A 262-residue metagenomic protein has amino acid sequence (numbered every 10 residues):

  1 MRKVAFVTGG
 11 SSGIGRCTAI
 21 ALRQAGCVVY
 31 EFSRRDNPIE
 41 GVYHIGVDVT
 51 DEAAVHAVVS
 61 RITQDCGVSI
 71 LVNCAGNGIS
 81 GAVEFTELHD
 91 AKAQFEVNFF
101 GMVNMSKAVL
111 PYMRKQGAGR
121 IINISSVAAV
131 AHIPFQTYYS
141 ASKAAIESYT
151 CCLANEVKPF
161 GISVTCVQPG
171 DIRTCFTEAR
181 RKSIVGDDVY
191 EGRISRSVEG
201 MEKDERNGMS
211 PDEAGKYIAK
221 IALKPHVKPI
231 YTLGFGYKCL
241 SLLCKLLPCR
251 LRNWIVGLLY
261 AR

Functional and structural regions predicted by a protein language model:
S11, A19: N-terminal Rossmann NAD(P)H-binding glycine-rich loop of SDR-like oxidoreductase domains
Q24-E40: Conserved glycine-rich Rossmann-like NAD(P)H-binding loop of the short-chain dehydrogenase/reductase
G41-A53: Rossmann-fold cofactor-recognition segment
A82-V83, D90-K92: Substrate-binding pocket helix/loop in short-chain dehydrogenase/reductase
S106, S142-A145: Active-site helix of classical SDR
S126: Residue(s) in the substrate-gating loop at a strand-loop-helix junction that position the organic substrate next
P159-K228: SDR active-site lid
